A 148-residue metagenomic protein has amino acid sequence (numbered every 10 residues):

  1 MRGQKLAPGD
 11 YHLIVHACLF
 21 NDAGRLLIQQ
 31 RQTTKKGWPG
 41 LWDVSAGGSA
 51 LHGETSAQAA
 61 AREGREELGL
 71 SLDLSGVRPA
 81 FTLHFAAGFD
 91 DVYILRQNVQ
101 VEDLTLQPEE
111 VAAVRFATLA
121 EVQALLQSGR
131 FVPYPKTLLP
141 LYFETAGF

Functional and structural regions predicted by a protein language model:
M1-H16, D22: Acidic, metal-coordinating catalytic segment for phosphate/diphosphate chemistry, firing primarily on the Nudix
R2-G3, P39-G40, F81-F148: Nudix hydrolase/Nudix homology domain
P8, G37, L51-T55: Residues at secondary-structure transition points
I14-A46: A glycine-rich, hydrophobic loop/mini-helix early in the fold
C18-F20, S71, L83: Short, conserved, surface-exposed binding loops centered on an aromatic residue
I28, S45-R78: The catalytic Nudix box helix
